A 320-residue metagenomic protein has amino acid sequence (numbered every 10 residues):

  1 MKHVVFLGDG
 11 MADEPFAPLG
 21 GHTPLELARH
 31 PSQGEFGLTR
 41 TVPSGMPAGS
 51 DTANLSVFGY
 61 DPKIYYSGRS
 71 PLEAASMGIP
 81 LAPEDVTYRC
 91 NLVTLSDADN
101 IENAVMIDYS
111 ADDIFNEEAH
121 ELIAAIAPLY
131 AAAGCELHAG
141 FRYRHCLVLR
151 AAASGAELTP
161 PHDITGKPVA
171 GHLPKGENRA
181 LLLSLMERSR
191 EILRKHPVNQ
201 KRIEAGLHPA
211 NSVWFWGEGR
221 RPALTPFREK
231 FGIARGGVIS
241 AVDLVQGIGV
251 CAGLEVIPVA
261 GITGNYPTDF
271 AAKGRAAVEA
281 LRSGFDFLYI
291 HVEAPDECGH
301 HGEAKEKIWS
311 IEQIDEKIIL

Functional and structural regions predicted by a protein language model:
K2, M11-A127, V148: Active-site nucleophile/metal-coordination loop of metallo-enzymes that catalyze phosphate/sulfate and related
V4-F6: Residue-level marker for buried hydrophobic side chains located in beta-strands that build the well-ordered beta-sheet
G8, D97, H291-P295: Short loop/turn segments at strand-loop or loop-helix junctions that form parts of catalytic or ligand-binding pockets
L27, A119-A124, L182-L193, F270-V278 (+1 more regions): Short, hydrophobic/amphipathic alpha-helical packing segments that form internal helix faces or helix-helix interfaces
Y109-S212, E218-R220: Glycine-rich, mobile lid/loop segments that gate access to catalytic sites or pores
G206, E297-L320: A long, amphipathic alpha-helix that forms part of the scaffold/cap immediately adjacent to metal-dependent active
R220-E306: Anion-binding catalytic surfaces of enzymes that hydrolyze or transfer phosphate/sulfate esters
